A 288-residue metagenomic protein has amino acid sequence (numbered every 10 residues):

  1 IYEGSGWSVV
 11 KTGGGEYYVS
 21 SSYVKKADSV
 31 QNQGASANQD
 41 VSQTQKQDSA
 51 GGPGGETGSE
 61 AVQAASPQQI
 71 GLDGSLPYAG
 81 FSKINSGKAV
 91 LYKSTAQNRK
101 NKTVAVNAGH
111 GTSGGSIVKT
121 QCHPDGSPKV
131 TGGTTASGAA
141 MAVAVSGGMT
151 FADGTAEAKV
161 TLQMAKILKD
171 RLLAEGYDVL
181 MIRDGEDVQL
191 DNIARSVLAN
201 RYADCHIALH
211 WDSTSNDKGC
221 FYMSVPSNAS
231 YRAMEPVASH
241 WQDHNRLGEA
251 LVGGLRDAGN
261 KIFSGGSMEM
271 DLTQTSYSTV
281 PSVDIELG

Functional and structural regions predicted by a protein language model:
I1-Y23: SH3/SH3-like beta-barrel superfamily modules
V24, D28-G288: Catalytic-site microenvironment of enzymes that process N-acetyl-hexosamine-containing cell-wall polysaccharides
